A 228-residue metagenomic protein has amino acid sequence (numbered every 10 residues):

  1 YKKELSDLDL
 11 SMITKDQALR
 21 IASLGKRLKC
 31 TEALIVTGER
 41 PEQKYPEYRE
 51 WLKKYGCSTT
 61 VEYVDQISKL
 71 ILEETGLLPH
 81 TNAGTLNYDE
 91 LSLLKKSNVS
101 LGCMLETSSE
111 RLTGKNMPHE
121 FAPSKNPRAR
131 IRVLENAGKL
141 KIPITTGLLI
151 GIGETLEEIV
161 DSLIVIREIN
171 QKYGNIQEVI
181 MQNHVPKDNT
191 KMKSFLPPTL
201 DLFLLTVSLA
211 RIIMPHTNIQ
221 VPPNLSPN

Functional and structural regions predicted by a protein language model:
K2-I169: Conserved Radical SAM active-site core
L19, K26, E73-T75, I164 (+1 more regions): Auxiliary Fe-S-binding modules of radical SAM enzymes
